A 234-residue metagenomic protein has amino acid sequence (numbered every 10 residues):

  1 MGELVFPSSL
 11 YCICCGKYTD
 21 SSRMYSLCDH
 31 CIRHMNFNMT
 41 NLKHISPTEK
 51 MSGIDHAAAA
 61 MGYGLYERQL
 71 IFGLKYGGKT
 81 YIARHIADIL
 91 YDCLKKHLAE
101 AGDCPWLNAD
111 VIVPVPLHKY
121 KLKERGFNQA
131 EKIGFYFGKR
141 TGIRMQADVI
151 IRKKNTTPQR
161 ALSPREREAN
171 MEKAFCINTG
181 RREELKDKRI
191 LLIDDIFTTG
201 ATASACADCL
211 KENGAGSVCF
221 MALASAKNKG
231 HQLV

Functional and structural regions predicted by a protein language model:
M1-I193, T198-V234: Glycine-rich phosphate/pyrophosphate-handling loop used in enzymes and phosphotransfer proteins
